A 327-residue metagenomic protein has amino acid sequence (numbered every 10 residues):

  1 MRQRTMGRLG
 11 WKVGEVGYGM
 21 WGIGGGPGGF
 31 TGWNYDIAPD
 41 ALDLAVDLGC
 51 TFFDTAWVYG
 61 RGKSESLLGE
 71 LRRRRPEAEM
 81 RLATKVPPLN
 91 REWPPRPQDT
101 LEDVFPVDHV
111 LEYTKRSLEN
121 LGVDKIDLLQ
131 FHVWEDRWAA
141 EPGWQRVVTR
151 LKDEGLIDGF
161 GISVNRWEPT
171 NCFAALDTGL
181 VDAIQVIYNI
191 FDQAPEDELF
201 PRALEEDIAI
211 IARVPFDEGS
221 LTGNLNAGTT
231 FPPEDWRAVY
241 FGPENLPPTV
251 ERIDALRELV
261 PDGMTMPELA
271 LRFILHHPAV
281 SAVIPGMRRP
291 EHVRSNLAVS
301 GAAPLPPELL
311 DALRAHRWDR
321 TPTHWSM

Functional and structural regions predicted by a protein language model:
M1-M80: N-terminal binding-site loop/beta-alpha segment at the start of enzyme catalytic domains that lines or forms
E15, F52, K125-L128, D158-G159 (+2 more regions): Residues at the N-termini of beta-strands
T31-A45, D103-L121, R166-A175: Short, acidic/polar
A38, S64, V110, T114 (+2 more regions): Aromatic/hydrophobic pocket-lining residues that form the small-molecule binding cavity in soluble enzyme cores
A78-E92: A short, structured active-site edge motif that brings together acidic residues
N90-V104: Surface-exposed, active-site-proximal loop segments in enzymatic domains
L118-R137: Active-site groove signature of glycoside hydrolases
V133-M327: Beta/alpha (TIM)-barrel catalytic core signal, keyed to glycine-rich beta->alpha loops juxtaposed to Asp/Glu that bind
